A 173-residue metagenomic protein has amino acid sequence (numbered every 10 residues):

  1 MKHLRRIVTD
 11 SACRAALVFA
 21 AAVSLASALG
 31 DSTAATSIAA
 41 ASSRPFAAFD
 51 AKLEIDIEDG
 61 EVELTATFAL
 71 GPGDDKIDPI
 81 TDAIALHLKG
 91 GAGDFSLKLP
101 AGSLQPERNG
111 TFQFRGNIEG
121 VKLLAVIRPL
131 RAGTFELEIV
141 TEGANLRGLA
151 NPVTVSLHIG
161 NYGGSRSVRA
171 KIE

Functional and structural regions predicted by a protein language model:
M1-K2, L70: Short regulatory "switch" loops immediately downstream of catalytic or recognition motifs within protein catalytic
K2-F19: Bacterial N-terminal signal peptides that target proteins for export
A22-S32: C-terminal segment of classical bacterial N-terminal signal peptides
G30, A35-E173: Extracellular glycoprotein-like low-complexity segments
